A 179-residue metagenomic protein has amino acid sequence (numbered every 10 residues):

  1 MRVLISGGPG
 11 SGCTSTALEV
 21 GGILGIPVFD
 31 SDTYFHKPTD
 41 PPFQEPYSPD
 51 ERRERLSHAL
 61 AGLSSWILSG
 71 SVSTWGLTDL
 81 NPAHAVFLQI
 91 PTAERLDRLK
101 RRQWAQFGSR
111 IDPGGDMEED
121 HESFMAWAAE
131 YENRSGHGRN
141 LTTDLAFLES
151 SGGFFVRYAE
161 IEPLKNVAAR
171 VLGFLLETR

Functional and structural regions predicted by a protein language model:
I5: Hydrophobic anchor at the beta1->P-loop junction of P-loop NTPases
G8: P-loop (Walker A) phosphate-binding loop of NTP-binding proteins
S11: ATP-binding Walker
T14: Walker A/P-loop
L18, G22-A61: Conserved substrate/cofactor phosphate-moiety recognition/catalytic segment in nucleotide-dependent phosphotransferases
P49-A93: Glycine-rich phosphate-binding loop used to anchor ATP phosphates in small-molecule kinases, encompassing both
I90-R139: A glycine- and Lys/Arg-enriched "phosphate-lid" helix/loop adjacent to the NTP-binding pocket of small-molecule kinases
A126-R179: NTP-dependent small-molecule kinase module
